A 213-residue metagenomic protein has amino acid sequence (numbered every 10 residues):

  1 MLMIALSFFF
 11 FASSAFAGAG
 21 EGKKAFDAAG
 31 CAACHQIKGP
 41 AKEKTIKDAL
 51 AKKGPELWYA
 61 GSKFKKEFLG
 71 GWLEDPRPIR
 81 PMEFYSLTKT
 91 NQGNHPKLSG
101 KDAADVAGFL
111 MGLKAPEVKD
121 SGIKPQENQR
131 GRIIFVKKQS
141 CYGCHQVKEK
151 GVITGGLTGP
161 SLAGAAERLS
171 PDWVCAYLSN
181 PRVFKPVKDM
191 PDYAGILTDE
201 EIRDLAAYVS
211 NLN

Functional and structural regions predicted by a protein language model:
L2-A12: Bacterial N-terminal signal peptides
F11-A19: Sec/Tat signal peptide C-region and signal peptidase I cleavage site
G18-P40, I123-K148: Sequence/structural segment immediately N-terminal to covalent heme-attachment motifs in c-type and related
K23-A25, Q36-G71, Q146-Y177: Gly/Gly-Pro-rich "capping" loops immediately C-terminal to redox-active cysteine motifs in periplasmic/lumenal
A33, K97-D120: Short, structured interface segments
I46-S62, E74-A104, G122, G155-A163 (+1 more regions): Axial heme c-ligation environment in periplasmic c-type cytochrome domains
L212-N213: Short, solvent-exposed mixed-charge patches
